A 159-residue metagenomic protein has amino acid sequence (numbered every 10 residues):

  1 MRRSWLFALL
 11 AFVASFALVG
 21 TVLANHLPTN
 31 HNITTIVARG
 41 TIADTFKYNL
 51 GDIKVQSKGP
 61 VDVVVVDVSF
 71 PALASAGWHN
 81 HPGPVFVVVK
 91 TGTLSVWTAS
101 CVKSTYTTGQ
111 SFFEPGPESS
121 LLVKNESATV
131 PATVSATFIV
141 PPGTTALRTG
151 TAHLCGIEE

Functional and structural regions predicted by a protein language model:
R2-F7, S15-D62, T105, F112 (+1 more regions): A short, N-terminal "cap"/entry segment at the start of jelly-roll beta-barrel domains of the cupin/DSBH fold
K58-P60, F70, T98-E118: Short acidic-glycine-tyrosine-enriched beta hairpin
K58-V61, L73-V88: A short beta-loop-beta micro-motif enriched in histidine and acidic residues
P60-V65, A132-V134: Extracytoplasmic
D67-S69, A74, T93, T98 (+2 more regions): Sec/Tat-exported extracytoplasmic proteins
S75-G77, S95, S111-N125: Histidine-centered metal-chelating micro-motifs
H81-C101, T108-Q110: Glycine- and acidic-residue-biased ligand/ion/polar-headgroup-sensing regions
V102-K103, G116-T145: Ligand-binding loop in jelly-roll beta-barrel domains
